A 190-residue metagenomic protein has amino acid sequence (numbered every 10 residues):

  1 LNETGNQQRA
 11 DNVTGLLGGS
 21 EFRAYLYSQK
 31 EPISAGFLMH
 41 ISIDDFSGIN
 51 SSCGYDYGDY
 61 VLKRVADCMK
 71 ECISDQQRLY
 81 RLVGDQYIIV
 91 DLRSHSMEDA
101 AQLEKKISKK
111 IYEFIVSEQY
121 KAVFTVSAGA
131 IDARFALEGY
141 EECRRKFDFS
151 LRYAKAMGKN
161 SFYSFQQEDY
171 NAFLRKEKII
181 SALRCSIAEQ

Functional and structural regions predicted by a protein language model:
L1-T4, Q8, D169: Heptad-repeat alpha-helical coiled-coil signal-transmission segments
G5-F37, D44-K70, Y80-G84, I88-I89 (+3 more regions): Conserved long alpha-helical elements within nucleotide-processing catalytic cores of c-di-GMP signaling and class III
E31, S74, A188: Short conserved AdoMet
I43-D44, S94, E168: PAS/PAC or PAS-like capping segment
D44, A188-E189: Short acidic/glycine-rich beta-turn/loop cap or linker motifs at sensory/regulatory domain boundaries that couple input
R64-R134, R184: GGDEF/GGEEF active-site signature
L79, K106, K110, Y120 (+4 more regions): Cyclic nucleotide signaling catalytic output domains
